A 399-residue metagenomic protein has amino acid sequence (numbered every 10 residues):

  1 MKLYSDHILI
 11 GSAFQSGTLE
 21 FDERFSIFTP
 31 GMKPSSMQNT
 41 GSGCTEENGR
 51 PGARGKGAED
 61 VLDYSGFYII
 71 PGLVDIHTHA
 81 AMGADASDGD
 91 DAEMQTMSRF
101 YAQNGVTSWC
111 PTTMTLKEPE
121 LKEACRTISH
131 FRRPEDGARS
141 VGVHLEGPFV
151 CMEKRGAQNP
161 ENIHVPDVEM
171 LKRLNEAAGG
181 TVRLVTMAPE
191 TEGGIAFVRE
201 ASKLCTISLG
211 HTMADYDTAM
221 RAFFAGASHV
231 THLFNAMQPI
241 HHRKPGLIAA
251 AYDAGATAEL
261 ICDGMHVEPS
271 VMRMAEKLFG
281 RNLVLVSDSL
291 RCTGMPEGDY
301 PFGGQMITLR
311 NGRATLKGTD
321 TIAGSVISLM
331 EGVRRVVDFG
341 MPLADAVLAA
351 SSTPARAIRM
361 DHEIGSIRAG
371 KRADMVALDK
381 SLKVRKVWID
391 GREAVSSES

Functional and structural regions predicted by a protein language model:
M1-K2, H7-I70: Histidine-rich, glycine-flanked metal-binding segment
D6, R356, S366-S399: C-terminal cap of metal-dependent C-N hydrolases
Y64-E123: Metal-associated gating/positioning segment near the N- to mid-region
A80-D91, N159-H164, T206-G210: Active-site mouth loops of central-metabolism enzymes
S98-T181: Divalent-metal coordination cores built from histidine and acidic residues
L145, A201, V230, V336 (+1 more regions): Conserved, mostly hydrophobic/aromatic
E176-M295: Active-site core of metal-dependent hydrolases
A249-A258, E276-S287, T293-L378: His/Asp/Glu-enriched, well-ordered alpha-helical/loop segment that forms or immediately abuts the divalent-metal
